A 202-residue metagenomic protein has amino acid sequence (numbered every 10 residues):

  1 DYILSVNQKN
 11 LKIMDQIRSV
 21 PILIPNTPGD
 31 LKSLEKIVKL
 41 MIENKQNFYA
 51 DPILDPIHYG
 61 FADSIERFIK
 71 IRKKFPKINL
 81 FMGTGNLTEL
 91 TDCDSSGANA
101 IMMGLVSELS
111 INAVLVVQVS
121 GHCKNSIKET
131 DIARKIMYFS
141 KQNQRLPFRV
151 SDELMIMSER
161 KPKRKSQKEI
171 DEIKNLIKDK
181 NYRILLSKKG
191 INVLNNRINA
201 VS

Functional and structural regions predicted by a protein language model:
D1: N-terminal active-site wall of soluble small-molecule enzyme domains
S5-L11, P25-G29: Short, acidic/turn-prone active-site loops that include or flank metal/cofactor- and phosphate-binding residues
I17-M155: Catalytic alpha/beta core domains of metabolic enzymes, predominantly
R134-N196: Active-site loops and adjacent core secondary-structure elements that bind or stabilize anionic groups
R197-S202: A C-terminal functional module that forms or caps the active site or interfaces directly with catalytic machinery
